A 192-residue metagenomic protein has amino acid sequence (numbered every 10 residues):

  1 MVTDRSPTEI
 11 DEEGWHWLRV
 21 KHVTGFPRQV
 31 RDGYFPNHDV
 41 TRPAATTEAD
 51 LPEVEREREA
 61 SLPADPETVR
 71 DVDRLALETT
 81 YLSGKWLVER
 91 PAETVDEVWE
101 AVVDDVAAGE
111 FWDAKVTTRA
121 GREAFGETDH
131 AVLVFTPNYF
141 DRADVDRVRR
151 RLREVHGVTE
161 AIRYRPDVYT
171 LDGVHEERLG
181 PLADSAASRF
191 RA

Functional and structural regions predicted by a protein language model:
M1-L82, D172-A192: Charge-rich, low-complexity segments
W15-W17, W86, W99, W112: A residue-identity detector for tryptophan
P52-V69, E93-A114: Short amphipathic alpha-helix segments
Y81, V95-W99, V145: Generic preference for well-ordered alpha-helical elements
L82-W86, T128-H130: Core residues of folded domains in eukaryotic genome-function proteins
V88-P91: Conserved, ordered domain cores of eukaryotic regulatory proteins
A107-A192: Polybasic, proline/glycine-rich intrinsically disordered low-complexity segments
